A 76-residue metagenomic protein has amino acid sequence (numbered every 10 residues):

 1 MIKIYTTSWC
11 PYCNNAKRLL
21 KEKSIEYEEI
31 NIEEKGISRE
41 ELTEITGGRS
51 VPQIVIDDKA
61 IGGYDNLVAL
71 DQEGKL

Functional and structural regions predicted by a protein language model:
M1, W9, E41-T43, N66 (+1 more regions): Catalytic phosphate/metal-binding cores of nucleic-acid and nucleotide-processing enzymes, i.e., regions that mediate
M1-I25: Local sequence-structure signature of Cys/Sec-based thiol-disulfide redox active-site neighborhoods
P11, I37, G62: Short alpha-helical
I25, R49, G62: Structured loop/turn residues at beta-strand edges in well-structured enzyme cores
E26-S38: Thiol-based oxidoreductase modules, predominantly thioredoxin-like and allied folds used for disulfide exchange
E44-S50: Thiol/disulfide oxidoreductase modules built on the thioredoxin-like
I56-L76: Non-catalytic, surface beta->alpha helical segment in thiol-disulfide oxidoreductase systems
